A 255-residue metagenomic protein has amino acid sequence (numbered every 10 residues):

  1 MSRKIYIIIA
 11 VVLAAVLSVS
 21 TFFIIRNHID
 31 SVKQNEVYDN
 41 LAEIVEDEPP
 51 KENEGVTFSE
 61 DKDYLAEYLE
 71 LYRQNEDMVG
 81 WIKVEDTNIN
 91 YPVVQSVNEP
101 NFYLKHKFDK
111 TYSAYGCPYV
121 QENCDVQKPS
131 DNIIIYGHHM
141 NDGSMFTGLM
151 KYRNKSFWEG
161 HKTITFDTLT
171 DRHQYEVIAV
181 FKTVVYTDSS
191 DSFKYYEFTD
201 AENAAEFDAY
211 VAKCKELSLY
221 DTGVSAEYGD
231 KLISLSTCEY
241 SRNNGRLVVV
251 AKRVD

Functional and structural regions predicted by a protein language model:
M1-A14: N-terminal Sec-pathway targeting helices
S20-D255: Solvent-exposed, non-transmembrane regions of membrane-associated and secreted proteins
